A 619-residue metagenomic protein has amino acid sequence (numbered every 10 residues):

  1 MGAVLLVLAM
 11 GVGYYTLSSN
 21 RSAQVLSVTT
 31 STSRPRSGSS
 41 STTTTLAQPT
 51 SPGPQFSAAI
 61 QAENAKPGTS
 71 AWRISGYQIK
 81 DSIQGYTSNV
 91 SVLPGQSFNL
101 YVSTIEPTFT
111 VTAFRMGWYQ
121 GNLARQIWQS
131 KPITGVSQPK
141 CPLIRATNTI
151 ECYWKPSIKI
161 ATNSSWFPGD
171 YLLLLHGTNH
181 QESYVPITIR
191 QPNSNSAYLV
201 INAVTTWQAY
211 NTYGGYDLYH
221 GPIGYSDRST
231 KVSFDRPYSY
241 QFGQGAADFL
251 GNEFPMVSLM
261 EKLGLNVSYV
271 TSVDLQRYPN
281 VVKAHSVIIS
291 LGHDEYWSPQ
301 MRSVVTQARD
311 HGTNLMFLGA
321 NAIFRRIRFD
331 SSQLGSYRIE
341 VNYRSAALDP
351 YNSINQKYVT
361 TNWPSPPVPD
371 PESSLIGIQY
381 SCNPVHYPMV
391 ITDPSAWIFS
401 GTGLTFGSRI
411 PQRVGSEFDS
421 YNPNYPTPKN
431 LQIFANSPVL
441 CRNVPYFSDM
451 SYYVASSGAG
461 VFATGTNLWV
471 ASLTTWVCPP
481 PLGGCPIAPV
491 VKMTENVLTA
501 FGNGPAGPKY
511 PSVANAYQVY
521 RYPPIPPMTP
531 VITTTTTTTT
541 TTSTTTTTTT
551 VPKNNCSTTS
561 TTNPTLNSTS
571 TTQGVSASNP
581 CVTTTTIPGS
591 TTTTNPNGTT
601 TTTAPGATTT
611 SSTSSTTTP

Functional and structural regions predicted by a protein language model:
A9-V25: Hydrophobic single-pass membrane-insertion segments
V28-S51, P530-P619: Extracellular mucin-like PTS domains
P52-S82: Proline/serine/threonine-rich low-complexity linkers at boundaries of modular beta-sandwich domains
I83-I189: Ligand-binding face of N-terminal immunoglobulin V-set domains in extracellular IgSF glycoproteins
P107-F109, A113-G117, W128-K131, N179-V281 (+3 more regions): Aromatic-Pro/Gly-enriched surface loop or interdomain linker that acts as a lid/target-recognition segment
P139-C152, K159-A161, S165-F167, G245-S331 (+2 more regions): Helical hinge/lid and interdomain linker segments adjacent to catalytic or ligand-binding clefts that mediate domain
P168-G169, N193-L199, K262-S268, K283-V287 (+4 more regions): Loop/turn elements at helix/coil->beta-strand transitions in domains of secreted/extracellular proteins
Q333-V477, P486-K492, A500-P505: Glycine-rich, aromatic-lined ligand/substrate-binding cores of catalytic and carbohydrate-binding domains
